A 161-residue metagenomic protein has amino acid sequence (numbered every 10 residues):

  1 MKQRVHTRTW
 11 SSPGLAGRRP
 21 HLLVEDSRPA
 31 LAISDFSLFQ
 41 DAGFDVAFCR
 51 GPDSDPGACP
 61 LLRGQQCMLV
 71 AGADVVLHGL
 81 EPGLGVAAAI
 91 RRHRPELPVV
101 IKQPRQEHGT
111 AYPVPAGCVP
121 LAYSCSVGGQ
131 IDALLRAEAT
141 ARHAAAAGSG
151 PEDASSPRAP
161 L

Functional and structural regions predicted by a protein language model:
M1-A47, G51, D55-V70, R91-R92 (+2 more regions): Non-catalytic signal-transmission and effector/linker regions of two-component phosphorelay proteins
V46, L97-V99: Hydrophobic anchor at the start of a short beta-strand that flanks the dinucleotide cofactor-binding loop
G72-E81: Active-site residues of response regulator receiver
H78, A122-Y123: Residues at the ends of beta-strands that form strand-to-helix hinge/output surfaces
H78, V100-Q103: Hydrophobic/aromatic residues positioned on beta-strands within the core alpha/beta folds
P82-E96: Short amphipathic alpha-helix used as the core "switch/output" element in two-component signaling
V100, V119-L121: Hydrophobic/aromatic beta-strand patches that form the interior of the parallel beta-sheet core in alpha/beta enzyme
P104-G109: Negatively charged, flexible loop motifs adjacent to catalytic sites in prokaryotic signal transduction proteins
